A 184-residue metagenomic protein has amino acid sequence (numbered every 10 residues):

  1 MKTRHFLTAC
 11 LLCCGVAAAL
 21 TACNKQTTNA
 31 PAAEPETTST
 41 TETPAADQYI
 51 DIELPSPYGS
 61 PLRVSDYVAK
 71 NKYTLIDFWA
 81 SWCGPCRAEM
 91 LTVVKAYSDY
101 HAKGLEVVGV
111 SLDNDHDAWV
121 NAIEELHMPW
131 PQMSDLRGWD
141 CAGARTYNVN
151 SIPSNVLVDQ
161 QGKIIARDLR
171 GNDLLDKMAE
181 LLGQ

Functional and structural regions predicted by a protein language model:
M1-E53, Q184: N-terminal targeting signals for export/organelle localization
E53-T74: A short beta-strand-turn-helix
K70-Y73, K103-E106, M128-W130, Q160: Loop/turn elements at helix/coil->beta-strand transitions in domains of secreted/extracellular proteins
N71-T74, F78-W82, S151: Short pre-active-site segment immediately N-terminal to redox-active cysteine/selenocysteine motifs in thiol-based
D77, V107-S111, M133: Short beta-strand segments
C83-R87: Short, thiol/selenol-centered motifs that function as redox-active sites or metal-ligating centers
A88-L126, G138-A144: Structural microenvironment flanking redox-active thiols in thiol-disulfide oxidoreductases
L126-M128, D135-G183: Thiol/disulfide oxidoreductase modules built on the thioredoxin-like
